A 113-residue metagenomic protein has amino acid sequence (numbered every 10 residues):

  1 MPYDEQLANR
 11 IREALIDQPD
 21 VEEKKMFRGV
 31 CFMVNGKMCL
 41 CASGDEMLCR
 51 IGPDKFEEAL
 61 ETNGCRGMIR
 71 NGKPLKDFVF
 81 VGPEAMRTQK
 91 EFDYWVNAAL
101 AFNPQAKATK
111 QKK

Functional and structural regions predicted by a protein language model:
M1-K113: Charge-dense, helix-prone N-terminal extensions
